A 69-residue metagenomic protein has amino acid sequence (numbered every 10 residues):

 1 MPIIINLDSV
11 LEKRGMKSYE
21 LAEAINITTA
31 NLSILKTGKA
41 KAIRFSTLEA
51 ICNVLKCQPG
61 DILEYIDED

Functional and structural regions predicted by a protein language model:
M1-M16: A short, Lys/Arg-rich alpha-helix, primarily the initiator
D8, Y19, E49: Residues within the helices of the helix-turn-helix
L11, A22, C52: The alpha-helix within a helix-turn-helix
E12, N26, T37, D67: Residue-level detection of the helix-turn-helix DNA-binding "recognition helix"
M16-I34: Short alpha-helical DNA-recognition segment
I34, K41, L63-D69: Short, charged recognition helix plus adjacent turn of helix-turn-helix-like nucleic-acid-binding domains
K39-A50: Short, basic-rich loop-to-helix N-cap that marks the start of a DNA-contacting helix
